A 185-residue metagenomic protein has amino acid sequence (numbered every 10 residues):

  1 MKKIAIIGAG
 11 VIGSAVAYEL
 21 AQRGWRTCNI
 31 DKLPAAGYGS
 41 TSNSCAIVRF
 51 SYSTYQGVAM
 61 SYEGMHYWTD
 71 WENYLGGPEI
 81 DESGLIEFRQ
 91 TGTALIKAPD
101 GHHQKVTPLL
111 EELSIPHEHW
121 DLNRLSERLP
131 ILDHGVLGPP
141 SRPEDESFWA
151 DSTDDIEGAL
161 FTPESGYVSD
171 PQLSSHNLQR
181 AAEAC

Functional and structural regions predicted by a protein language model:
M1-I12, C28: Beta1/beta-strand and adjacent pyrophosphate-binding region of the FAD-binding site in flavoprotein oxidoreductases
A17, A21, A181: Gly/Ala-rich phosphate-binding loop of Rossmann-like dinucleotide-binding domains, activating on the conserved
A21-T41: Glycine-rich FAD pyrophosphate-binding loop
R23, L113, A184-C185: Conserved dinucleotide-binding and phosphotransfer motif residues
L33-A35, L125, L178: Short beta-to-alpha linker loops that shape the active-site pocket of alpha/beta-hydrolase fold enzymes
G39-C45, W149-T153: Short, flexible, mixed-charge acidic loops at enzyme active sites
C45-E146: Dinucleotide-binding Rossmann-like beta1-alpha1 core, especially the glycine-rich loop that anchors the ADP
S147-C185: Helical element adjacent to the flavin cofactor pocket in flavoenzyme catalytic cores
